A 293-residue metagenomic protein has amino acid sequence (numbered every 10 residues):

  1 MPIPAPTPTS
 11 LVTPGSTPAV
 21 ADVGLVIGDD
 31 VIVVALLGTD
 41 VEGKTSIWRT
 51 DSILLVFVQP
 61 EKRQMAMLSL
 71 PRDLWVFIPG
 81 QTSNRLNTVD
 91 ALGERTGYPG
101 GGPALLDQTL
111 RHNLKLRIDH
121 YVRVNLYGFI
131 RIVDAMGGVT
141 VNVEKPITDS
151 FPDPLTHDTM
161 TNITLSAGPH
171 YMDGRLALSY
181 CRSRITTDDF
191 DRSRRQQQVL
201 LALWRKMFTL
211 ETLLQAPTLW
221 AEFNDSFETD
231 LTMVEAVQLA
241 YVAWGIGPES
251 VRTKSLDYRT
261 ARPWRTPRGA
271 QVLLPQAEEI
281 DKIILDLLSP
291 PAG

Functional and structural regions predicted by a protein language model:
M1-G293: Non-catalytic, solvent-exposed segments at the cell envelope interface
